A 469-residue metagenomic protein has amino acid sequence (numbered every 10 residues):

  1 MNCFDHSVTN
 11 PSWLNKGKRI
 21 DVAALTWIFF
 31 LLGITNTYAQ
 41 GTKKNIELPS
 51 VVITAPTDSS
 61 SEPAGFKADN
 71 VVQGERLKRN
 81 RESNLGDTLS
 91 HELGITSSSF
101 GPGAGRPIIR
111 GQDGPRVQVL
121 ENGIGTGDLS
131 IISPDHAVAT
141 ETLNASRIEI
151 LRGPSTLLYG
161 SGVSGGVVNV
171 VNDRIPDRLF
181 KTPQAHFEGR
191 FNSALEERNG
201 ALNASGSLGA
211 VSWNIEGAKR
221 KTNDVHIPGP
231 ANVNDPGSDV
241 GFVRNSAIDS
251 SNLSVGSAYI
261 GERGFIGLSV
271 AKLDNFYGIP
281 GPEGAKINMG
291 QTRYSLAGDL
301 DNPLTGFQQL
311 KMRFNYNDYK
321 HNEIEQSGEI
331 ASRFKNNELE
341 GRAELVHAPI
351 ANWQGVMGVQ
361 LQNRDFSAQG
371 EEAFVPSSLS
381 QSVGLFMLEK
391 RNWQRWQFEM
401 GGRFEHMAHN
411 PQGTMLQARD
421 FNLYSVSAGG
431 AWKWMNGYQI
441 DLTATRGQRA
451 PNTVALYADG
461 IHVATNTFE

Functional and structural regions predicted by a protein language model:
P49-N80, G86, R106, G114: N-terminal periplasmic "start-of-domain" segments of outer-membrane beta-barrel proteins
G86-D128: Extracytoplasmic beta-strand/coil segments of soluble accessory domains associated with Gram-negative outer-membrane
G125, D274, D318, H406-T414 (+2 more regions): Surface-exposed extracellular loop regions of Gram-negative outer-membrane beta-barrel proteins, predominantly
G125-R152: Short acidic/polar hinge/loop motifs at secondary-structure boundaries that mediate gating or recognition
R178, T182-E188, N192-L195, N199-M289: Periplasmic-side early beta-strands and strand-to-turn transitions of outer-membrane beta-barrels
G189-L195, L208-A210, K219-N223, G261-R263 (+8 more regions): Transmembrane beta-strands of outer-membrane beta-barrel pores
D224-I227, F265, Q354-N363, Q369 (+1 more regions): Surface-exposed extracellular loop regions of Gram-negative outer-membrane beta-barrel proteins
R244-S250, R263-L310, Y316-E338, E371-E372 (+2 more regions): Flexible loop and strand-edge segments within Gram-negative outer membrane beta-barrel domains
